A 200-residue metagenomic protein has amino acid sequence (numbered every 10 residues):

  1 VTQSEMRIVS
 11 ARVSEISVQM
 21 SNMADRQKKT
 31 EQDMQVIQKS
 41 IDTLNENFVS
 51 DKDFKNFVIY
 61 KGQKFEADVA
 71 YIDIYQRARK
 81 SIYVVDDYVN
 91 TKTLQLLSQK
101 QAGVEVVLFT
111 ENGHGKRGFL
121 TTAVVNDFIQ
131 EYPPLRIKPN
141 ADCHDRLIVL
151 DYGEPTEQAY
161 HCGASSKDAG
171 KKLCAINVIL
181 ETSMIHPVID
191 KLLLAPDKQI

Functional and structural regions predicted by a protein language model:
V1-D68, Y88-I200: PLD/PLD-like phosphodiesterase catalytic module centered on the HKD motif
I74-R79: Secondary-structure "cap/kink" motif recognition
K80-S81, V106: Short active-site oxyanion
